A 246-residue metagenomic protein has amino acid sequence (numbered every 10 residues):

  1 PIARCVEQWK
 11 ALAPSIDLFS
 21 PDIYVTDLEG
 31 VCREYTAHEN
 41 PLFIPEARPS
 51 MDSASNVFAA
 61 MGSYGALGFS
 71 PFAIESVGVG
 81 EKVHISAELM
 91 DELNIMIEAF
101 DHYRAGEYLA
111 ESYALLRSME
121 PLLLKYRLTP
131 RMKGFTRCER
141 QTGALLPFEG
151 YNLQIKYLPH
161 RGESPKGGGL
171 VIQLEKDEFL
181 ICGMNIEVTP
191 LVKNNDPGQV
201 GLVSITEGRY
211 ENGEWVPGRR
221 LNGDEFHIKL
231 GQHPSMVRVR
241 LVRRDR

Functional and structural regions predicted by a protein language model:
R4, R33, R48, R104 (+8 more regions): Arginine residue identity/basic-tract feature
C5-Y103: Catalytic-core region of carbohydrate-active enzymes that cleave or remodel glycosidic bonds
F58-P190: Aromatic- and carboxylate-lined catalytic core of secreted/periplasmic carbohydrate-active enzymes
L145, E149-V171, K176-R246: C-terminal beta-sandwich/jelly-roll accessory domains of carbohydrate-active enzymes
